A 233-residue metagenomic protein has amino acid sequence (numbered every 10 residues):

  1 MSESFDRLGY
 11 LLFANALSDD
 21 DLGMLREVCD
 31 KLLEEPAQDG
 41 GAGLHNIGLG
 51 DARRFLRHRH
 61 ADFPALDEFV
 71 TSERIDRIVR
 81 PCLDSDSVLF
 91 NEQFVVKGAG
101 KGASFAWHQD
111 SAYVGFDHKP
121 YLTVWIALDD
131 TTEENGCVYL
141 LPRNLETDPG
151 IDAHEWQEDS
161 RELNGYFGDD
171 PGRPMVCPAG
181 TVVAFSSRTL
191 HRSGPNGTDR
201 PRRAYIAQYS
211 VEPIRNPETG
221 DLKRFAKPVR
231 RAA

Functional and structural regions predicted by a protein language model:
M1-L8, A14-W107, Y113-F116, A153 (+2 more regions): Non-heme Fe(II)-dependent double-stranded beta-helix
Y10-L12, T123-A127, G172-P174, V182-A184 (+1 more regions): Conserved hydrophobic/aromatic beta-strand scaffold that supports enzyme active sites
L32-I47, W156, V182-A184, T189-A233: Non-heme Fe(II)/2-oxoglutarate
S85, Q109-F116, L128-C137, L145: Active-site region of the double-stranded beta-helix
F105-Q109, I126, G165: Active-site glycine-rich loop that binds ribose-phosphate moieties when present
D110-A112, Y121, R192-N196: Glycine-rich phosphate/pyrophosphate-binding beta-alpha loops
G115-E133, V176, Q208-P213: Short, conserved beta-strand element in jelly-roll/cupin
E133-R192, S210, I214-N216, K227 (+1 more regions): Double-stranded beta-helix
